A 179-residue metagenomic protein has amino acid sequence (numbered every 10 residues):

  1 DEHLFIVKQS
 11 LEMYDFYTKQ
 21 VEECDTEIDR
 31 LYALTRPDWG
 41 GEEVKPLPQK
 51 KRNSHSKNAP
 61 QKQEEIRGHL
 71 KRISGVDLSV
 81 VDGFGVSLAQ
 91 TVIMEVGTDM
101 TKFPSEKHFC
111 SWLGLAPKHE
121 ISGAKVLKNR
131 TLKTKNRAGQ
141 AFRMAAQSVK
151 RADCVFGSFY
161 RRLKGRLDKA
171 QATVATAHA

Functional and structural regions predicted by a protein language model:
D1-A179: A detector of single, family-specific signature residues that are central to catalytic or substrate-handling motifs
